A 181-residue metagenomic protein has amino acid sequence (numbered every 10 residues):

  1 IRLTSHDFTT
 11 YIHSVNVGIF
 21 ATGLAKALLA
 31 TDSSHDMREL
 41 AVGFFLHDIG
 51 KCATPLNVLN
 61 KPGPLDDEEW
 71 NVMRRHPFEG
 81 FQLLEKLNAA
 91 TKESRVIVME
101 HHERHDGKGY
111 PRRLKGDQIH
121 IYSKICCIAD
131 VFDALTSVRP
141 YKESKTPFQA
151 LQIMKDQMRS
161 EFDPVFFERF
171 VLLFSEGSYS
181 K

Functional and structural regions predicted by a protein language model:
I1-K181: Histidine- and acidic-residue-rich, metal-dependent catalytic cores
